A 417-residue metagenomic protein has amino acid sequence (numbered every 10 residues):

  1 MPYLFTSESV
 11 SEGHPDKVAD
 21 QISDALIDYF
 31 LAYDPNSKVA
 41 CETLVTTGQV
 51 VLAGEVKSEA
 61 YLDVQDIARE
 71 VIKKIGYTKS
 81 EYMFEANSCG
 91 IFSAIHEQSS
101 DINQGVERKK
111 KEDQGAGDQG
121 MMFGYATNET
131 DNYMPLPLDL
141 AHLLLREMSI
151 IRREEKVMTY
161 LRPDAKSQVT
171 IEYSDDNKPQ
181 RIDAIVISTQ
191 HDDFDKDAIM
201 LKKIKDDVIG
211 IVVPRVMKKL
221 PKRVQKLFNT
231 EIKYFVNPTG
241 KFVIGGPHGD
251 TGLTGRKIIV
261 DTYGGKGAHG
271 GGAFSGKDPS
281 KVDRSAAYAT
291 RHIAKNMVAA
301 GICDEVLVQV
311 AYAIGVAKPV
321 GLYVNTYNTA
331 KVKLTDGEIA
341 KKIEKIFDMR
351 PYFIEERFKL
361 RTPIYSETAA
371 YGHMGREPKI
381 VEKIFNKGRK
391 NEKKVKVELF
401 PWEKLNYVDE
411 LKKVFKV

Functional and structural regions predicted by a protein language model:
M1-A40, E155, V408, V414-V417: N-terminal, positively charged regions that mediate nucleic acid binding
T6, D66, K73-I244, A370 (+2 more regions): Glycine-rich, mobile lid/loop segments that gate access to catalytic sites or pores
E8-V10, H14-A19, G115-T130, V243-A268 (+2 more regions): Conserved phosphate/anionic-ligand binding catalytic regions in large, soluble enzymes, centered on
E12-L31, E129-R146, K277-G301: Alpha-helical support elements that line or immediately flank enzyme active sites and cofactor-binding pockets
V39-S58, I314-K318: Short, charge-patterned binding micro-sites
A40, V51, F92, M122 (+10 more regions): Structured core elements
T46, C303-E305, Y312-V417: Internal helix-turn-beta structural module
K196-V298: Glycine-rich anion/phosphate-binding loop at the beta-strand->alpha-helix junction
